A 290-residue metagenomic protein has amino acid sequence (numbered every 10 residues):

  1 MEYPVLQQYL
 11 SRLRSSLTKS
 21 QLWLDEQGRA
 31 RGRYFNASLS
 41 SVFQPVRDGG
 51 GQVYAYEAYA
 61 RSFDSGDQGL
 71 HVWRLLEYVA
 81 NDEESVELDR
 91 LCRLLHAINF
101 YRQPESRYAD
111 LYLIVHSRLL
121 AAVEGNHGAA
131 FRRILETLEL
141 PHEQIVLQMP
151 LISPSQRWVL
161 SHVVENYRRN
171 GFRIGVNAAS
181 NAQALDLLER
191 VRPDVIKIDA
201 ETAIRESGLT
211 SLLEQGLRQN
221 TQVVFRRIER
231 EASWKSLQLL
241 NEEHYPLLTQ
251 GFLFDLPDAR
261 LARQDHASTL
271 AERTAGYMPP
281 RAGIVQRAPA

Functional and structural regions predicted by a protein language model:
M1-D25, R29-Y34, S38, V42 (+1 more regions): EAL-family c-di-GMP phosphodiesterase catalytic domain
E2-R12, Q52-L88, R107-L119, P141-L151 (+3 more regions): Catalytic core of bacterial cyclic-dinucleotide metallophosphodiesterases
F35-F63: Active-site and channel-lining beta-strand-loop segments that bind or position nucleotide-derived/phosphorylated
R47, S117-L119, L151-S153, A178-A182 (+3 more regions): Active-site-proximal loop/turn and secondary-structure-junction residues that shape catalytic pockets, frequently
R90-R157: Catalytic core of bacterial c-di-GMP phosphodiesterases, primarily the EAL and HD-GYP domains, capturing alpha-helical
F100-Y108, A130-H142, V163-E165, L187-R192 (+3 more regions): Acidic (Asp/Glu)-rich catalytic clusters
A121-E136, Q156-V163, Q183-V195, S236-L237: Distinct, well-ordered alpha-helical segments
V163-N177, Q215-R226: Short beta-strand/loop segments at the ligand-binding rim of alpha/beta enzyme cores
